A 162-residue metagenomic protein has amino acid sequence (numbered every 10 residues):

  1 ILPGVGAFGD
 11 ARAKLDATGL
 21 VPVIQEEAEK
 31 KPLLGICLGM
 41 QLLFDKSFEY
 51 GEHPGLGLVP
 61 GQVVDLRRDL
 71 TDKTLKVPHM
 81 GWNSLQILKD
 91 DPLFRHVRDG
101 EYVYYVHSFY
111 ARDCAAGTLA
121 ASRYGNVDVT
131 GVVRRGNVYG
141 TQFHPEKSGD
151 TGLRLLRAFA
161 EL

Functional and structural regions predicted by a protein language model:
I1, G35, G57-L58, Y104-Y105 (+1 more regions): Conserved beta-strand segments that form the floor/walls of ligand-binding pockets within enzyme and binding domains
I1-D10, V133: Conserved beta-strand hairpin/beta-sheet module of binuclear metal-dependent hydrolase folds, prominently
L2-V5, V21, L34, L119-A121 (+1 more regions): A generic structural signal for ordered alpha-helices
P3-A7, L38, S108, F143-P145: Glycine-rich His-Gly loop
G6-M80: Cysteine-nucleophile active-site neighborhood
E29, Q62-L162: Amide-donor transfer/coupling interface in amidating biosynthetic enzymes
